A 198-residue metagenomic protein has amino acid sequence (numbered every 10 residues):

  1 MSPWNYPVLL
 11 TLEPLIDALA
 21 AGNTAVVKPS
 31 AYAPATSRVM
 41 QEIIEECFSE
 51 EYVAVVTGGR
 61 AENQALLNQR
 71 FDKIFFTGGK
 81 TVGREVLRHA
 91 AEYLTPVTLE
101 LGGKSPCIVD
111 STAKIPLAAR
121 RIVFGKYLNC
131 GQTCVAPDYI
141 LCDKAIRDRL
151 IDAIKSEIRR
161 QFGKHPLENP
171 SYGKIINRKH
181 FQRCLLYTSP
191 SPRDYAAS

Functional and structural regions predicted by a protein language model:
M1-L117: Rossmann-like NAD(P) dinucleotide-binding subdomain of oxidoreductase/dehydrogenase enzymes
Y6, L10, Y32, I140 (+2 more regions): A generic alpha-helix propensity feature with a strong bias for hydrophobic helices
F48, T81-S189, R193: ALDH superfamily catalytic-core signature
